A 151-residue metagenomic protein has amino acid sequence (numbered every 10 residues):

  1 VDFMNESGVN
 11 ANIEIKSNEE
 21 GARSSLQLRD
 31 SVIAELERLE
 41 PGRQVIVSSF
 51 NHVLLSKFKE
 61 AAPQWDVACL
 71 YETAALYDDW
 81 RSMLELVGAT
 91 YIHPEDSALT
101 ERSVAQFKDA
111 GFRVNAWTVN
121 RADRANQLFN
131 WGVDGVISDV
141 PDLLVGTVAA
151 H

Functional and structural regions predicted by a protein language model:
D2-H151: Short loop-to-alpha-helix "cap/lid" segments that border enzyme active sites across diverse enzyme classes
